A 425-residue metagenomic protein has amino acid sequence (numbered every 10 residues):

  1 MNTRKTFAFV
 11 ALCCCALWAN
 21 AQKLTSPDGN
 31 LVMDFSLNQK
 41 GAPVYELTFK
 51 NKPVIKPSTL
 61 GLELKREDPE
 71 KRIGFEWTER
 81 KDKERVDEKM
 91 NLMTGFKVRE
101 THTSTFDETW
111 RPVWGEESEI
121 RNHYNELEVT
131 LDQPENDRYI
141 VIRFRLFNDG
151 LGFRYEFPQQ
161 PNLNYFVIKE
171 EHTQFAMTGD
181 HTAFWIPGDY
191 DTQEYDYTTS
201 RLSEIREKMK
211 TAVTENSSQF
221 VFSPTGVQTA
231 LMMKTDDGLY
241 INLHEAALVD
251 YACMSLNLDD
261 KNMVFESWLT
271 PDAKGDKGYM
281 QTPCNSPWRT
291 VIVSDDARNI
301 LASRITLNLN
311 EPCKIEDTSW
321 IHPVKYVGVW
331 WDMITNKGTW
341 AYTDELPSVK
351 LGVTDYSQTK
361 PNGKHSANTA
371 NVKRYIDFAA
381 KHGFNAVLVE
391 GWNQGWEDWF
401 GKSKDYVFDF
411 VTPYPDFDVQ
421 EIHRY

Functional and structural regions predicted by a protein language model:
M1-K23: Bacterial Sec-dependent N-terminal signal peptides
K23-E316: N-terminal accessory beta-strand-rich subdomains and adjacent acidic, glycine-rich linkers that precede catalytic cores
R121, R143, T282, S319 (+2 more regions): Catalytic cores of large soluble enzymes that bind and process phosphate-bearing ligands
Y155, D296-R298, M333-N336, N393-W396: Solvent-exposed loop/turn segments at secondary-structure junctions within structured extracellular/periplasmic domains
D180, P283-S286, I292, L309-K337 (+1 more regions): Feature activates predominantly on carbohydrate-active enzymes
F184, L243, G328-W330, W340: Tryptophan-centered motif/residue detector
A297-E316, W320-K325, T369, K373-I376 (+1 more regions): Carboxylate/His-rich catalytic cores and anion/metal-binding grooves
Y326, G338-Y425: Substrate-binding cleft of carbohydrate-active enzyme catalytic domains
